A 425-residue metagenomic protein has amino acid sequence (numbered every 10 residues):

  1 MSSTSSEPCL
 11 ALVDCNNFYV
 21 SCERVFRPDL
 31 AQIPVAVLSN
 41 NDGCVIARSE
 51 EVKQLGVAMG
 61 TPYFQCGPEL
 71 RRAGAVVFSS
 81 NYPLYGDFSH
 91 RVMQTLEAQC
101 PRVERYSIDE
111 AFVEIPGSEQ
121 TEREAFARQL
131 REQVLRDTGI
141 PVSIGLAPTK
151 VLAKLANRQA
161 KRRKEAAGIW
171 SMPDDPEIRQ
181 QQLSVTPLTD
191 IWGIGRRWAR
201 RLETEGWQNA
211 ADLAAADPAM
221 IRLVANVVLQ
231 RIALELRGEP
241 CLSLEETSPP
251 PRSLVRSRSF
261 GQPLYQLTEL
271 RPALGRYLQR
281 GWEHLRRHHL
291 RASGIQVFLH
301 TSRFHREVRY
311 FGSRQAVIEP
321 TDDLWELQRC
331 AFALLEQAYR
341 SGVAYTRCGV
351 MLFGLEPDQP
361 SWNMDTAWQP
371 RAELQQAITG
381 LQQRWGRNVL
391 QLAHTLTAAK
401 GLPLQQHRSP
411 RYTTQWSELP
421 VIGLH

Functional and structural regions predicted by a protein language model:
M1-L234, E283, W368-H425: Gly/Gly-Pro- and Ser/Thr-rich, intrinsically disordered tail segments characteristic of DNA damage-repair and tolerance
F18, N41-C44, S302-R306, L355-D358: Short, charged/polar surface micro-motifs in flexible loops or helix N-caps
C44-I46, G168-S171, R306-S313, Q359-W362: Short, well-ordered strand-loop elements centered on a beta-strand within folded domains, enriched for acidic residues
F112-G117, F311-A316, P357-N363: Short, hydrophobic beta-strand segments
T121, L152, H305, D358-P360: Residue-level signal for secondary-structure boundary sites
P148-V151, E235-G238, R291-S302, Y345-E356 (+1 more regions): A glycine-rich phosphate-binding loop feature that marks nucleotide/adenosyl-phosphate handling sites
D190, W198-A344: DNA-contacting surface of Y-family translesion DNA polymerases
E326-R384, Q391: C-terminal hydrophobic structural anchor segments that stabilize assembly/packing rather than catalytic chemistry
